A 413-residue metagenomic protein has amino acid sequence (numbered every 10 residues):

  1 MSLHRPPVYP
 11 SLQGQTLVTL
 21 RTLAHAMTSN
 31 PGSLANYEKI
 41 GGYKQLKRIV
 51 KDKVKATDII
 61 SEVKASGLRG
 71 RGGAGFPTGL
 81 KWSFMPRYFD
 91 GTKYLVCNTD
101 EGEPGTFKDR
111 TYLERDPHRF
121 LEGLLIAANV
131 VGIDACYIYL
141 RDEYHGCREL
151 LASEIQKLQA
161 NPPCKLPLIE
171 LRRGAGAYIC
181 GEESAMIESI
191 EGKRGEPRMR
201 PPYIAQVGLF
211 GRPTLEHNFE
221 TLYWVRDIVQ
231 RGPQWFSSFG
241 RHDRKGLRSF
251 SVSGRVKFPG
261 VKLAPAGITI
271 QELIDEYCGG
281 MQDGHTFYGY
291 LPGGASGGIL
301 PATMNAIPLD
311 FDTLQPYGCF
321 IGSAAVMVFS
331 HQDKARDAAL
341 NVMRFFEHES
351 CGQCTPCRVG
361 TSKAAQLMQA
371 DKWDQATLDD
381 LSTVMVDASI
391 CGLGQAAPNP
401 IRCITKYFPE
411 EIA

Functional and structural regions predicted by a protein language model:
S2-N36, L209-L215, F219-W224, V229 (+3 more regions): Intrinsic disorder at enzyme termini
Y37-K44, C97-D109, I204-L209, S251-V256: Gly-rich Lys/Arg/Thr-decorated short loops/hinges at beta-loop-alpha junctions or inter-strand turns that position
K44-V63, G91-K93, T99, K108-L113 (+4 more regions): Ferredoxin-type iron-sulfur electron-transfer modules in oxidoreductases and energy-metabolism complexes
K64-F84, G176-E188, R194, E347-V359 (+1 more regions): Conserved phosphate/anionic-ligand binding catalytic regions in large, soluble enzymes, centered on
A74, G79-W82, T106-D109, R148-S153 (+9 more regions): Short acidic, glycine/serine/threonine-rich loops at helix termini
D116-V130: Histidine-anchored nucleotide/phosphate-binding helix
G123-A127, A266-D283: Short amphipathic, charge-patterned alpha-helical segments
R148-A266, C278-M281: Hydrophobic alpha-helical positions that pack around
